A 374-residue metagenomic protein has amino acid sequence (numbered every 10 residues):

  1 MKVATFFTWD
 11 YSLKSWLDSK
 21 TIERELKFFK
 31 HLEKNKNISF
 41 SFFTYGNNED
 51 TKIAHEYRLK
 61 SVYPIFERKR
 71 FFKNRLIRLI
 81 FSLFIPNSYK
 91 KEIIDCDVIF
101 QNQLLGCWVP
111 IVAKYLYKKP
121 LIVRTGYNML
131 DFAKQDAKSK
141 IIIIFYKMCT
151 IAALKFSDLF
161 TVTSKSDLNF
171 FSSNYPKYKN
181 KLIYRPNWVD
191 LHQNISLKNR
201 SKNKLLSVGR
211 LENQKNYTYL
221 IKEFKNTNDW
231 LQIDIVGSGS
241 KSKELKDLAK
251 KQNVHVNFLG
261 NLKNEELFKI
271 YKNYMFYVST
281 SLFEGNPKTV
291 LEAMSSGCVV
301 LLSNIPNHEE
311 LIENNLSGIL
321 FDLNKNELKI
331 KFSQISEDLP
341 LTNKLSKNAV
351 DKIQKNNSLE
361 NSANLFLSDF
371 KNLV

Functional and structural regions predicted by a protein language model:
M1-T51, K225, E360: N-terminal subdomain of nucleotide-sugar transferases
R24, T44, Y63, K147-N194: Donor nucleotide-sugar binding/catalytic pocket of nucleotide-sugar-dependent glycosyltransferases
L26-K30, N87-K91, W108, Y115-L116 (+1 more regions): Membrane-proximal helix-turn-helix segments that form the acceptor-binding/catalytic region of lipid-linked
Q101-G106, T125-G126: Short His-centered aromatic/hydrophobic patch
K246-L262: Nucleotide-activated donor-binding/catalytic signature segment of Leloir-type glycosyltransferases, i.e., the conserved
L282: Aromatic "clamp/platform" in nucleotide-sugar-dependent glycosyltransferases that forms part of the donor/acceptor
V299-L302: Short hydrophobic beta-strand element within catalytic cores of glycosyltransferases and related nucleotide-activated
N314-N315, I319-N326, Q334-P340: Conserved acidic donor-binding segment of nucleotide-sugar-dependent glycosyltransferases
